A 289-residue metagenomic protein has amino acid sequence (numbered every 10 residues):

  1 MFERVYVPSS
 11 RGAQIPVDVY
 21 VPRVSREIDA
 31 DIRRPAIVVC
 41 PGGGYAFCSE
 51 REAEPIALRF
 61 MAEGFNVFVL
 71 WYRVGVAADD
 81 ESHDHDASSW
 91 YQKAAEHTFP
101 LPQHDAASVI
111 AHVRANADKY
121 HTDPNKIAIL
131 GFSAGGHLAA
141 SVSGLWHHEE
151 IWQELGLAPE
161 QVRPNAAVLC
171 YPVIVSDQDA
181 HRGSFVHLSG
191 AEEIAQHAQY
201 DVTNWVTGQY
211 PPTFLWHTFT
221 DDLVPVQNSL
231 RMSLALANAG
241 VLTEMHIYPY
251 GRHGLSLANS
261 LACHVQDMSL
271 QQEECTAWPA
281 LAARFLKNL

Functional and structural regions predicted by a protein language model:
M1-I32, A94, F99, Q178-R182 (+1 more regions): N-terminal cap/lid segment of alpha/beta-hydrolase-fold proteins
R11, L230, L234-L289: C-terminal catalytic histidine-bearing segment of alpha/beta-hydrolase fold enzymes
R33-G42: Short beta-strand element of the alpha/beta-hydrolase
C48-S49, W71-L101, D179-G183, S256-Q266: Cap/lid segment of the alpha/beta-hydrolase catalytic domain
E50-F68: Short amphipathic alpha-helix adjacent to the substrate-entry channel of hydrolases
H83-K119, A277-W278: Alpha/beta-hydrolase active-site loop
H104-S184, E193-A198: Primarily recognizes the serine-hydrolase "nucleophile elbow" in alpha/beta-hydrolase and SGNH/GDSL folds
Q209, L215-H217, D221: Short beta-strand/loop motif that positions the catalytic acidic residue of the alpha/beta-hydrolase fold
